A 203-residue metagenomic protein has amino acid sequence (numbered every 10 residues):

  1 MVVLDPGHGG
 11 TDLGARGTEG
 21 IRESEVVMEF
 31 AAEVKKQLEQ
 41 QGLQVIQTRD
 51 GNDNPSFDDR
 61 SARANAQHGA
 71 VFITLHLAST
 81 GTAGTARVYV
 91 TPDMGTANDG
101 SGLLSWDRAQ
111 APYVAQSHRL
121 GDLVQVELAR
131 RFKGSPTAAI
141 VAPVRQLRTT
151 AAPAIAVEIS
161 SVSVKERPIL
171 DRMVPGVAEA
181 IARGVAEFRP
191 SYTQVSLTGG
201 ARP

Functional and structural regions predicted by a protein language model:
M1-G20: Short glycine-rich His-centered loop
S24-P203: Active-site-proximal helix/loop segments of hydrolytic enzymes
